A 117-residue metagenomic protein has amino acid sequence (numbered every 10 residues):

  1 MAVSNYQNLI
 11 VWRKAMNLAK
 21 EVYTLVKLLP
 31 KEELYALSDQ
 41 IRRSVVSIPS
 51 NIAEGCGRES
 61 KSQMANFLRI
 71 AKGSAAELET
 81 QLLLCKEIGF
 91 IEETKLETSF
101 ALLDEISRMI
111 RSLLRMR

Functional and structural regions predicted by a protein language model:
M1-R117: Amphipathic alpha-helical assembly/interaction segments
